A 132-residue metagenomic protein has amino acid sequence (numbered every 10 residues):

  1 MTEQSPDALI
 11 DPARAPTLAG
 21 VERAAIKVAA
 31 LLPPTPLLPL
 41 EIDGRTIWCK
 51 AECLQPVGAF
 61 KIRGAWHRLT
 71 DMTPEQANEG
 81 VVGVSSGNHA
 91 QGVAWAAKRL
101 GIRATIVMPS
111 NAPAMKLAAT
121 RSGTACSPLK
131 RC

Functional and structural regions predicted by a protein language model:
M1-C132: PLP-dependent amino-acid enzyme catalytic core
